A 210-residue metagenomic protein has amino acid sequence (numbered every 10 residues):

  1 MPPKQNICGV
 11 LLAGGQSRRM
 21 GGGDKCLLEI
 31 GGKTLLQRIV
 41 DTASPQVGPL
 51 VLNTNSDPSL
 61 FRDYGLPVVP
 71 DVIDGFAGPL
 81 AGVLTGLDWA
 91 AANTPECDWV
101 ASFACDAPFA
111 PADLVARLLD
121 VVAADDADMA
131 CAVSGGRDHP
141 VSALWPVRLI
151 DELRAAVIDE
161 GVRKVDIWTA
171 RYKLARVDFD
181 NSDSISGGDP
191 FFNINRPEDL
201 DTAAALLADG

Functional and structural regions predicted by a protein language model:
P2-V162, A170-P190, A204-A208: Nucleotide and nucleotide-moiety/phosphate-recognizing core
D199-A203: Histidine-centered active-site loop/cap adjacent to the catalytic His in serine esterases/O-acetyl transfer systems
